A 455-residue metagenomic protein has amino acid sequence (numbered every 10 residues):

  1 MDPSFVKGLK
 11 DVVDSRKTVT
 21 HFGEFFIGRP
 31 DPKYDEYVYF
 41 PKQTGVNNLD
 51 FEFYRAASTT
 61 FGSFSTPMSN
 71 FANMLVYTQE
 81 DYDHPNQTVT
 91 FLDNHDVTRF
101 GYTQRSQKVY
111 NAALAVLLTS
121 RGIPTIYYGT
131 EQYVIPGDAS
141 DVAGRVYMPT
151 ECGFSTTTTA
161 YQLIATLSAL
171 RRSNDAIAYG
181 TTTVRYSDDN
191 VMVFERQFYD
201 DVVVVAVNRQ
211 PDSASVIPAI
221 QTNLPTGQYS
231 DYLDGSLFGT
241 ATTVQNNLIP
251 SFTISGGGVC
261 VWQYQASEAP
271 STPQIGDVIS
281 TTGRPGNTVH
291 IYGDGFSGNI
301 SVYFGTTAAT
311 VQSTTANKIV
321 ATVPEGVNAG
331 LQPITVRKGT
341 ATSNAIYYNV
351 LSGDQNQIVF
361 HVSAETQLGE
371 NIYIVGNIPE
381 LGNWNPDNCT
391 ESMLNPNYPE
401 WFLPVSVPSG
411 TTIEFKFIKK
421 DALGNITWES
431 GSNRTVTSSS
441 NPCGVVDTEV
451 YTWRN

Functional and structural regions predicted by a protein language model:
M1-H84, T88-F91, R105-Q107, A115-T119 (+5 more regions): Active-site-proximal helices and loops of the catalytic beta/alpha 8
T242-S271: C-terminal beta-strand-rich structural cap/linker in extracellular carbohydrate-active enzymes
T243-T253, K420-N455: Structured interaction patches on ligand/partner-binding surfaces of diverse proteins
E268-G298, A341-D354: Beta-strand/beta-sandwich contexts
V289-G293, V302, I319-A321, Q332-V336: A structural motif
E325-G330, V407-T411: Surface-exposed, short loops/turns at beta-strand junctions within beta-sandwich domains
V336-K338, K419: Conserved structural position at the C-terminal beta-strand of extracellular beta-sandwich adhesion modules
A364-T412, K420-S439: Aromatic-rich carbohydrate-binding modules that target alpha-glucans
